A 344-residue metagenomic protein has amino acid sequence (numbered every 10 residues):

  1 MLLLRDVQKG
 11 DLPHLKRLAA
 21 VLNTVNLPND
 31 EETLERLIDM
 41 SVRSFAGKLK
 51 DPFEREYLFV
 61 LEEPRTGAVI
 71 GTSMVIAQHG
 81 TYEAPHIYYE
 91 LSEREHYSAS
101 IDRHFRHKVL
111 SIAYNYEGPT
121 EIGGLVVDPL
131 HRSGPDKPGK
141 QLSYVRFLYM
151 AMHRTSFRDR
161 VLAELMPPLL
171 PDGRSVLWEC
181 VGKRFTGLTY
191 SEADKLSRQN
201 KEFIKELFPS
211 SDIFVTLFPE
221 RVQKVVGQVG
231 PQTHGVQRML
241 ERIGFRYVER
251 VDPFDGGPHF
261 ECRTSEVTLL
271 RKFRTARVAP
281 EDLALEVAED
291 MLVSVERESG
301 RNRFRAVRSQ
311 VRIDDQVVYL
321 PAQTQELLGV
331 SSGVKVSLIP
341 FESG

Functional and structural regions predicted by a protein language model:
M1-G47, P52-Y88: Short amphipathic alpha-helix that is part of the acyltransferase structural core
A46-K48, H107-I112, Y149-M150: Catalytic micro-motifs at enzyme active sites that drive phosphoryl/nucleotidyl and oxygen chemistry
E54-V60, V69-I70, V75, G80-E83 (+2 more regions): Extended, composition-driven regions rather than compact fold-specific motifs
E62, S92, G123-G134: A short, internal acetyl-CoA/4′-phosphopantetheine-binding micro-motif in the GNAT/acyltransferase core
A77-G124, S191-E192: Conserved acyl-donor/pantetheine-binding loop and adjacent beta-alpha core of acyl/acetyltransferases and related
V109, V127, S133-M150: Conserved acetyl-CoA-binding loop-helix of GNAT-fold acetyltransferases
F304-G333: Short beta-strand-centered segments at strand-helix junctions
P340-G344: Short, charged beta-turn/beta-strand-edge "cap" motif at the junction between a beta-strand and an adjacent loop
